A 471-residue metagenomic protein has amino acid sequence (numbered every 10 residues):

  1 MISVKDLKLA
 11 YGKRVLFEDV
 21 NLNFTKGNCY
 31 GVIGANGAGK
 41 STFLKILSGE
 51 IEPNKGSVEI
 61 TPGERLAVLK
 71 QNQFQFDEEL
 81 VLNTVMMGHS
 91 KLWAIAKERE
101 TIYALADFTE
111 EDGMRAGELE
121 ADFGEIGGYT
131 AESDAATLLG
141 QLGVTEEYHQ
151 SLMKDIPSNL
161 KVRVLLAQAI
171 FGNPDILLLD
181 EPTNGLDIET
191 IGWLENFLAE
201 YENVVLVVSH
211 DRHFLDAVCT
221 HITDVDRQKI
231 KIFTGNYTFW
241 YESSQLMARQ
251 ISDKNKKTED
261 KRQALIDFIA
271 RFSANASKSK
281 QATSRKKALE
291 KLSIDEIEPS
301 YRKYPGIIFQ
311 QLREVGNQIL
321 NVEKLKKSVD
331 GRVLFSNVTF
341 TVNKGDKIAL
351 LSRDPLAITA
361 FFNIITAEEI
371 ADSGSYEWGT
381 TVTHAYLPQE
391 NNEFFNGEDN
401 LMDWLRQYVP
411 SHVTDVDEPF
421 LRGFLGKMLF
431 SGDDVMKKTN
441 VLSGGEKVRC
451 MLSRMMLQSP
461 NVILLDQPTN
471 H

Functional and structural regions predicted by a protein language model:
M1-D253, F309-H471: ABC ATP-binding cassette signature C-motif
T25-K26, L179, S277-K280, Y301-R302: Short low-complexity stretches enriched in small and charged residues
S243-E296: Intracellular alpha-helical coupling/juxtamembrane segments of multi-pass membrane proteins
E298-E314: Short, flexible cytosolic linker that couples an ABC transmembrane/permease module to its adjacent nucleotide-binding
